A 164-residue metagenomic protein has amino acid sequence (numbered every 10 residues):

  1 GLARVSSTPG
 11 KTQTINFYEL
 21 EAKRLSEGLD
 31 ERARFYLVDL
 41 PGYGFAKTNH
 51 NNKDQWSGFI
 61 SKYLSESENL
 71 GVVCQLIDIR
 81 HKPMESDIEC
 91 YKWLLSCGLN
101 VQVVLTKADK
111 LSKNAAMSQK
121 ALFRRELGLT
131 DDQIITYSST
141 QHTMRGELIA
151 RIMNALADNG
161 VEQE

Functional and structural regions predicted by a protein language model:
G1-K47, A157-E164: Conserved G1/Walker A P-loop phosphate-binding module
K11, K23, G42-G44, R80-K82 (+2 more regions): Conserved nucleotide-binding/hydrolysis micro-motifs of P-loop NTPases
Y18, D87, L148: Conserved RecA-like P-loop NTPase ATPase core
L37-D39, C74-L76, T136-S138: Extended hydrophobic secondary-structure segments that form protein cores and membrane-embedded regions
K47-H50, K113: Ordered, soluble secondary-structure elements with a strong preference for glycine-centered loop motifs and nearby
N52-Q55: Glycine- and Gly-Pro-enriched alpha-helical subdomains that act as flexible, kink-prone "lid/hinge" or packing modules
S57-Q133: Conserved C-terminal guanine-recognition region of P-loop GTPase G domains, centered on the G4
K110-E164: Canonical P-loop GTPase G-domain recognition
